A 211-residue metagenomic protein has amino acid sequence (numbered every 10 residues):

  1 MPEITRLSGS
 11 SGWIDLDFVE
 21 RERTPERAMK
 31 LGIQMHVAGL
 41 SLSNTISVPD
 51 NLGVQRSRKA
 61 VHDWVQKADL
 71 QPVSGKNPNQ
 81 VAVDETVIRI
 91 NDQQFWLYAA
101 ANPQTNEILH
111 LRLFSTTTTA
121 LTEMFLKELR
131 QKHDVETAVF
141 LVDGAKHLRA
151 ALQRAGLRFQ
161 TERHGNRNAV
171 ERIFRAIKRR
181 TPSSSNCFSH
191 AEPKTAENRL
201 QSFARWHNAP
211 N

Functional and structural regions predicted by a protein language model:
I4-L7, W13, N51-E136, R154: RNase H-like nuclease fold core
L7-A28: Short, Lys/Arg-enriched anionic-surface-contact patches
P25-G39: Short, amphipathic alpha-helical "recognition" segments used to contact nucleic acids or chromatin
G32, T45, V61, D84 (+7 more regions): Mobile genetic element proteins and their domesticated derivatives, centered on retroelements and DNA transposons
V37, D50-G53, S185: Amphipathic alpha-helical interaction elements
L42-V54: DNA-recognition alpha helix
T118-C187: RNase H-like DDE/DDD metal-dependent nuclease/strand-transfer catalytic core used by mobile genetic elements
F174-N211: Charged alpha-helix within mobile-element recombinases
